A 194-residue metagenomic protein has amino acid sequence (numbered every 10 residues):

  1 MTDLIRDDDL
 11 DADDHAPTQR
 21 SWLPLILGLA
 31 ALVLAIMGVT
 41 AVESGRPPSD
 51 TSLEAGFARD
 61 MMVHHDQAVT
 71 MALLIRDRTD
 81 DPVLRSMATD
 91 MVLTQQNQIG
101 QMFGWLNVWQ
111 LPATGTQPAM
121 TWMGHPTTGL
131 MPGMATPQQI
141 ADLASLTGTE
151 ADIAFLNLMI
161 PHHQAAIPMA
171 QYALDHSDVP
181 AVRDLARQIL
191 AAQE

Functional and structural regions predicted by a protein language model:
M1-R20: Terminal targeting segments of Actinobacterial cell-envelope proteins
D14-E194: All-alpha RGS (Regulator of G-protein Signaling) helical domain and cognate RGS-like helical scaffolds
